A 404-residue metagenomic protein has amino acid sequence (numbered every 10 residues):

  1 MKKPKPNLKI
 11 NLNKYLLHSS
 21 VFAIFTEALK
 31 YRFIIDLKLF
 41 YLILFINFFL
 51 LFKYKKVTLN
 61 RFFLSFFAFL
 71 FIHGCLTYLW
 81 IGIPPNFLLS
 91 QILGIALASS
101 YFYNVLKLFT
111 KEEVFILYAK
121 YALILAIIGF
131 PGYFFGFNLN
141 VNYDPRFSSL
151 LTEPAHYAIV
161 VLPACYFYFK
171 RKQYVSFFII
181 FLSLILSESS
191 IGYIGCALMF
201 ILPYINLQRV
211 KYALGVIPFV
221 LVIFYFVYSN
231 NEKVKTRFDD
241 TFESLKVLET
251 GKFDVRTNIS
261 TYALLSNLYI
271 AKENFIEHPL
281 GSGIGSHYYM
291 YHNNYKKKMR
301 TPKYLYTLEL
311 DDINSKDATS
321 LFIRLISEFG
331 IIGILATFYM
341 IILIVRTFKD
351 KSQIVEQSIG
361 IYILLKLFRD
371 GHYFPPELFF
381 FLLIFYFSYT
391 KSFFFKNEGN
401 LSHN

Functional and structural regions predicted by a protein language model:
M1-K53, F71-W80, P131-N138, L365: N-terminal signal-anchor transmembrane segment
M1-Y15, Y54-K56, R171, K349-I354 (+1 more regions): A juxtamembrane structural motif centered on a specific transmembrane helix
P6, I10, N314-K316, L321-I363 (+1 more regions): Hydrophobic transmembrane alpha-helices and their immediate junctions
Y15, R61-S65, Y166-T236, K349 (+1 more regions): Hydrophobic alpha-helical segments of polytopic membrane proteins
L42-F45, M340, S358-L367, G371-N404: Transmembrane alpha-helices of multi-pass inner-membrane enzymes
F48-K55, F69-I127, T347, L365: Transmembrane alpha-helical segments and their membrane-water interfaces
E113-N142, L151-N206: Alpha-helical transmembrane segments of multi-pass inner-membrane proteins
F147-S148, N258-F329: Long extracytoplasmic/lumenal interhelical loops at the membrane interface of multi-pass membrane proteins
